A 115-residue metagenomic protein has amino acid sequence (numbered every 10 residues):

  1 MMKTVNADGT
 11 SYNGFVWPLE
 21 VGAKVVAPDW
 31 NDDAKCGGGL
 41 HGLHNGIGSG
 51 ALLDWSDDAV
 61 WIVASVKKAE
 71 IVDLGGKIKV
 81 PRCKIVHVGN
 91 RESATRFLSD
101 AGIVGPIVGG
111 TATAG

Functional and structural regions predicted by a protein language model:
M1-G115: Short, glycine-biased loop/turn motifs at secondary-structure junctions and in low-complexity Ser/Thr/Pro-rich termini
